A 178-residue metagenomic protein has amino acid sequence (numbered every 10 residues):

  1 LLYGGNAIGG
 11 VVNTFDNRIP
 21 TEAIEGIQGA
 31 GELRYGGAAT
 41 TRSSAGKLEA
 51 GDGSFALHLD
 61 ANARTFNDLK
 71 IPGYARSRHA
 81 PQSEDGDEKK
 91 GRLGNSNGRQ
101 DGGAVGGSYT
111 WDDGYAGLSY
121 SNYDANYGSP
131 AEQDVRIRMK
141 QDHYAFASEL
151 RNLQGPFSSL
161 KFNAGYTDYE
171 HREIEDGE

Functional and structural regions predicted by a protein language model:
L1-G10, D101: Periplasmic N-terminal gating module of Gram-negative TonB-dependent outer-membrane receptors
Y3, I19-I27, S54, D113 (+1 more regions): Short loop/turn motifs that connect adjacent beta-strands in outer-membrane beta-barrel proteins
A7-L33, R42-G46: N-terminal periplasmic accessory domains that precede and gate Gram-negative outer-membrane beta-barrel machines
R18-P20, T65, T167-E170: Active-site/binding-pocket entry motifs
G29-E32, G36-M139: Periplasmic-side early beta-strands and strand-to-turn transitions of outer-membrane beta-barrels
T110-S121, Q141-E178: Face-selective signature of the C-terminal outer-membrane beta-barrel domain
